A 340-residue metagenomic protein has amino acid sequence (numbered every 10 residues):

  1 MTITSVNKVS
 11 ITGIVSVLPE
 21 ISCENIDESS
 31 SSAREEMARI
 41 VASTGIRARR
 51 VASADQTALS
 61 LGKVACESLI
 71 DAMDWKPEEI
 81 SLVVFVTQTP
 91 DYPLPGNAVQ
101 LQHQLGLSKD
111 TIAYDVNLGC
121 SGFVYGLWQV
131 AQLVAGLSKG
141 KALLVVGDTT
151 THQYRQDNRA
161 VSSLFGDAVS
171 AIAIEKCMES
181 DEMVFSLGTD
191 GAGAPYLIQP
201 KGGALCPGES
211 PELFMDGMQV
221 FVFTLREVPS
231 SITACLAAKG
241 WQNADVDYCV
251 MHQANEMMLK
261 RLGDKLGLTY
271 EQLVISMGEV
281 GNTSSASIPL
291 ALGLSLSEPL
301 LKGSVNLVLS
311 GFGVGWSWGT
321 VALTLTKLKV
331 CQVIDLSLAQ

Functional and structural regions predicted by a protein language model:
M1-A54, Q156-V222, R226, S230 (+2 more regions): Condensing-enzyme catalytic core mediating Claisen C-C bond formation in acyl metabolism
T12-V15, V86, N117, A142-D148 (+3 more regions): Short beta-strand segments
A33-A42, P93-G106, L144-T150, Q199-A204 (+1 more regions): Acidic-glycine-rich active-site phosphate/pyrophosphate-binding loop
L59, K63-C66, T89-D91, H103 (+3 more regions): Claisen-condensing/thiolase-fold acyl-transfer catalytic domains that form or cleave C-C bonds in fatty acid
A65-S81, S230-D247, S295-L300: Phosphate/pyrophosphate-binding loops at sites that engage ATP/ADP/AMP, CoA/4′-phosphopantetheine, polyphosphate
A135-A168: Flexible, glycine-rich active-site loops centered on histidine and acidic residues that chelate a metal or position
P211-M277: A contiguous, well-structured pocket-lining segment that forms one wall/lid of small-molecule binding clefts in soluble
